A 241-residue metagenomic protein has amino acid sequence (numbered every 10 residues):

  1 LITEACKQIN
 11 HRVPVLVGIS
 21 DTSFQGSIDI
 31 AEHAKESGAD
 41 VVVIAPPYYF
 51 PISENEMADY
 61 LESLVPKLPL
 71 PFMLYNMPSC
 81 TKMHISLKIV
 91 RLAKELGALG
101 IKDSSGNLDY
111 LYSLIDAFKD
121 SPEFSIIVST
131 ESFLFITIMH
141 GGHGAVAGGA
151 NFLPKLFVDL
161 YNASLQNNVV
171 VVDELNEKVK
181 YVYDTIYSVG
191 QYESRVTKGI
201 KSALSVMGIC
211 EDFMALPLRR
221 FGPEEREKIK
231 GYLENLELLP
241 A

Functional and structural regions predicted by a protein language model:
L1-H84: Active-site beta->alpha loop and helix N-cap motifs at the rims of alpha/beta catalytic domains
V17-S20, S104, I127-V128, A147 (+2 more regions): Active-site-adjacent beta-strand anchor residues
S20-G26, S79-S86, Y110, D184-S194: Electropositive, surface-exposed helix/loop patches at the edges of structured domains that serve as adaptable
P66, C80-Y183: Catalytic alpha/beta core domains of metabolic enzymes, predominantly
F135-A241: Structured C-terminal cap/extension of enzyme domains
